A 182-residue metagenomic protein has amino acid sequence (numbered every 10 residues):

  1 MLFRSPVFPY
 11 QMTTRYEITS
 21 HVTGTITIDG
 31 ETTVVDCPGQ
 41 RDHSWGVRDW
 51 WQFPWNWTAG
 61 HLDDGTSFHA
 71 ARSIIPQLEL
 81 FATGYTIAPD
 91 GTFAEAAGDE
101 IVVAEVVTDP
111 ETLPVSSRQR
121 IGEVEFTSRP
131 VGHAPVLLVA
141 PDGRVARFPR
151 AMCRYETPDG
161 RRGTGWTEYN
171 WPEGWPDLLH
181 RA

Functional and structural regions predicted by a protein language model:
M1-A182: Structured soluble/peripheral alpha/beta segments that form catalytic or ligand/cofactor-binding pockets
